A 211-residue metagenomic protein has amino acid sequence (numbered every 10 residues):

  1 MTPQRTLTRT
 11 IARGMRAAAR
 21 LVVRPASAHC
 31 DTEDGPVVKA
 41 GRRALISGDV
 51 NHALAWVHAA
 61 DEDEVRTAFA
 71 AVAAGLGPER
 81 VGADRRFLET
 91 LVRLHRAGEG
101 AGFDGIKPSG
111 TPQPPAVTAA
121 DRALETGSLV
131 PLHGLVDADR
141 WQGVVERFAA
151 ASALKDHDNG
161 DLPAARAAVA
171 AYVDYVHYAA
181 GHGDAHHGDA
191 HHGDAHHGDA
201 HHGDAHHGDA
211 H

Functional and structural regions predicted by a protein language model:
P3, L7, E33, V57 (+6 more regions): Non-membrane alpha-helical secondary structure
P3-A28: Long, charge-rich, low-complexity intrinsically disordered regions
A18-P25, I46-D49, R96-D104: Repeat-mediated protein-protein interaction surfaces in helical alpha-solenoids
L21-R24, E33, P112, K155-D156: General secondary-structure edge motif
P25-L88: N-terminal Sec/ER secretory leader and immediately downstream segment of secreted/extracellular precursors
L88-D161, A165, V169-D189: Extended amphipathic alpha-helical interaction segments
A185-A210: Long, intrinsically disordered low-complexity tandem-repeat segments
